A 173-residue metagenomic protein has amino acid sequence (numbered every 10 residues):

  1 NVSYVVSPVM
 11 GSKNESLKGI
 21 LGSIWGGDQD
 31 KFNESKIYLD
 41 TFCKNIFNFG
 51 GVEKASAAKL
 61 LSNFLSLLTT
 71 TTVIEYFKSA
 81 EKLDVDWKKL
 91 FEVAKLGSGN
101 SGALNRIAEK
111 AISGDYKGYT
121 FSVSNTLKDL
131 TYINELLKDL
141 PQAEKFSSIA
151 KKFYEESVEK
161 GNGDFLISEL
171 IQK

Functional and structural regions predicted by a protein language model:
N1-N63, L67: Rossmann-fold dinucleotide-binding core
K54-K173: Helical "substrate-binding/catalytic lid" subdomain of Rossmann-like NAD(P)-dependent dehydrogenases/reductases
